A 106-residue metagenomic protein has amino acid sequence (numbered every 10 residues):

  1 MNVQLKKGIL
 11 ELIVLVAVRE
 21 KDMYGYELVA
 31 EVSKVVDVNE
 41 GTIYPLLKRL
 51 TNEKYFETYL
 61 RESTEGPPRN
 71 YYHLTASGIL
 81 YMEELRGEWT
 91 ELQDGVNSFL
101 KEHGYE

Functional and structural regions predicted by a protein language model:
M1-V3, Y105-E106: Short, Lys/Arg-enriched, disordered terminal segments
N2-Y44: N-terminal helix-turn-helix DNA-binding core of bacterial DNA-binding proteins
P45, R49: Alpha-helical DNA-recognition elements
K54: Glycine-centered, phosphate/nucleic-acid-interacting loop/turn motifs that mediate DNA/RNA or nucleotide
T58: Short beta-strand "wing" residues that participate in macromolecule-binding interfaces
S63-R86: Basic, amphipathic "hinge/linker" alpha-helix immediately C-terminal to the N-terminal HTH DNA-binding motif
L80-E106: Amphipathic alpha-helical dimerization/coiled-coil segments that flank or bridge DNA-binding/regulatory modules
